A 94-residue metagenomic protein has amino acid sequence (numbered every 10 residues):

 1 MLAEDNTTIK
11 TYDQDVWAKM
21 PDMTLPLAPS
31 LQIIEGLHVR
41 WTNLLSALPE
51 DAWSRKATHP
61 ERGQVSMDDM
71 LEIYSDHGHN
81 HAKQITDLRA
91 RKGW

Functional and structural regions predicted by a protein language model:
M1-W17, T42, K56-W94: Short, contiguous alpha-helical
Q14-S54, Y74: Acidic/histidine-rich alpha-helical segments that form the ligand environment of transition-metal centers
